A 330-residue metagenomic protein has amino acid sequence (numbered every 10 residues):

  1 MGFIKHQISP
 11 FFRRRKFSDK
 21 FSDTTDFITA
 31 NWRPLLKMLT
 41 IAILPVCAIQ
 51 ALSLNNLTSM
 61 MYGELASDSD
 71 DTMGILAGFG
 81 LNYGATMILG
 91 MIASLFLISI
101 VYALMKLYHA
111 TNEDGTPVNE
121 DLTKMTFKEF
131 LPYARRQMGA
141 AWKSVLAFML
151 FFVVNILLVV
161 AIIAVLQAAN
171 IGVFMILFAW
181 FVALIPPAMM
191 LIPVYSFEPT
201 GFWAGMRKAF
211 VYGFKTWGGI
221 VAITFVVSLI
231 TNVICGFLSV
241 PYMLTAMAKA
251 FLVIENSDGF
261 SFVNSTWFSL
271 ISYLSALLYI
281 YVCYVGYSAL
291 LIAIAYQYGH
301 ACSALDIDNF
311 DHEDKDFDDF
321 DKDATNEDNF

Functional and structural regions predicted by a protein language model:
M1-F79: Non-cleavable N-terminal signal-anchor transmembrane helices
M1-I8, F21, M138, V165 (+3 more regions): Short helical patches
G2-Q7, F11-F12, M60, L65-M73 (+4 more regions): Juxtamembrane transition segments at transmembrane-helix termini in multipass membrane proteins
R13-V46, K124-V154, P186-I234: Interfacial aromatic "cap" segments that immediately flank transmembrane helices in multipass membrane proteins
D26-A30, T72-A77, L131-R135, L166-Q167 (+2 more regions): Helix-boundary and loop/linker segments of multi-pass membrane transporters
M38-S59, N82-I98, W142-I185, I223-A250 (+1 more regions): Hydrophobic alpha-helical transmembrane segments in multi-pass membrane proteins
N119-D121: N-terminal low-complexity, Pro/Thr/Ser-rich intrinsically disordered segments that act as propeptides or flexible
A161, A169, A209, D308-E313: Proteins with a high burden of low-complexity, intrinsically disordered sequence enriched in S/T/G/P/A and R, requiring
